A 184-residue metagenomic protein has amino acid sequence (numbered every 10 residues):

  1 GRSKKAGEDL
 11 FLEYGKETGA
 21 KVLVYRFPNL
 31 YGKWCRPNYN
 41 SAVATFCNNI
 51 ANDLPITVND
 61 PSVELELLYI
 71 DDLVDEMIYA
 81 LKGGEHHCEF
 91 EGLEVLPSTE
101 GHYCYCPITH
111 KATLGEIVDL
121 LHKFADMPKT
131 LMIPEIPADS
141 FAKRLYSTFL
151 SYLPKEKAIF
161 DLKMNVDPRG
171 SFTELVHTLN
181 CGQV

Functional and structural regions predicted by a protein language model:
G1-V24, P28, A42-N52: Active-site Tyr-X1-5-Lys
V24, L67, K111: Short aromatic/basic micro-patch
Y25, C106, L175: Hydrophobic residues at beta-strand termini and immediately following loops that shape nucleotide-binding pockets
P28-N29, N48-L68, C88, L96-C106: A conserved pocket-lining segment of Rossmann-fold NAD(P)-dependent short-chain dehydrogenase/reductase
L30-W34: Conserved catalytic-site region of short-chain dehydrogenase/reductase
C35-T45, S62-K82, G115-E116: Substrate-positioning beta->alpha
Y79-M164: Mid/C-terminal beta-alpha module of Rossmann-like enzyme folds, strongest in SDR-family dehydrogenases/epimerases
P154-V184: A short glycine-rich, His/Asp/Glu-containing loop-to-beta-strand
